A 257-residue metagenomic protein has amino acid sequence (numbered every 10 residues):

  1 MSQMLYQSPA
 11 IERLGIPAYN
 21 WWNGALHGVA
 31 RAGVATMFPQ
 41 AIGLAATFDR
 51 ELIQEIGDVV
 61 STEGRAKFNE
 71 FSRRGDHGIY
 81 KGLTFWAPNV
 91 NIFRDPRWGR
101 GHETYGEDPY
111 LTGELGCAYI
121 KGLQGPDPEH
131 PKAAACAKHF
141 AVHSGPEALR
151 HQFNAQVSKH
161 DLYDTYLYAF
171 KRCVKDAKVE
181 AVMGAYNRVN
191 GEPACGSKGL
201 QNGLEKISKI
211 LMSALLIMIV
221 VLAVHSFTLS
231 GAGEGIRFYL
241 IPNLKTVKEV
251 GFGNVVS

Functional and structural regions predicted by a protein language model:
M1-Q201: Glycoside hydrolase catalytic-domain context in secreted enzymes
K198-N202, L222-H225: Helix-loop-helix module between adjacent transmembrane segments
G203-S208: Interfacial helix-loop-helix linkers and transmembrane-helix boundary segments in multi-pass membrane proteins
K209-S257: Membrane-embedded translocation segments of transport machinery
